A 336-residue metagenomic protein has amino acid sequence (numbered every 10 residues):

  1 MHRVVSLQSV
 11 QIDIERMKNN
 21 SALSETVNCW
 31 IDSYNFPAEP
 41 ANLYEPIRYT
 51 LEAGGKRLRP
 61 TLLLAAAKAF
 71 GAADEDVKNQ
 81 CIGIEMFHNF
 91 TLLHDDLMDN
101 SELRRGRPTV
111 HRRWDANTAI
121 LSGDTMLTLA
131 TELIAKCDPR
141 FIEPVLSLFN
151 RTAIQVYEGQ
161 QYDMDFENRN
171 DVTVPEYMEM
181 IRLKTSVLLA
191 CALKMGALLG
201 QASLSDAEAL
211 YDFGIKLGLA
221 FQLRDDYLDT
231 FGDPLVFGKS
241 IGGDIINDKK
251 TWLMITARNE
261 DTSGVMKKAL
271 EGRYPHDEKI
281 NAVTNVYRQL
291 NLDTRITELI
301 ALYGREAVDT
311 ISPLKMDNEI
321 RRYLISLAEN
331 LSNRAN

Functional and structural regions predicted by a protein language model:
M1-N35: N-terminal amphipathic/basic leader segments beginning at the initiator methionine
S6-I14, N42, P108-H111, R169-E176 (+1 more regions): Short, charged, low-complexity loops and linkers
Q8, Y303, K315-N336: Short, amphipathic C-terminal "tail helix"
E15, T50, T173, M180 (+2 more regions): Non-transmembrane, amphipathic alpha-helical segments
A22-L23, D32-V265, L302, E329: Mg2+-dependent prenyl diphosphate-binding active-site environment of isoprenoid biosynthetic enzymes
T26-W30, A220, A307-T310, L327 (+1 more regions): Amphipathic alpha-helices that form helix-helix packing interfaces
M254, A307, L324: Hydrophobic, well-ordered secondary-structure elements that form the walls of internal hydrophobic environments
D261-L314: Mobile late-domain/C-terminal helix-loop "cap" segments that border catalytic sites or the cytosolic face
